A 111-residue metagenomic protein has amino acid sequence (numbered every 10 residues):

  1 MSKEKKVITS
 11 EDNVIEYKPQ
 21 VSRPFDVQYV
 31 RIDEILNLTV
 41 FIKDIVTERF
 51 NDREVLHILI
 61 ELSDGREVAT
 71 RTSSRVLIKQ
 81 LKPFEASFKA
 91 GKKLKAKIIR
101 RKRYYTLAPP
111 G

Functional and structural regions predicted by a protein language model:
M1-G65, P110: OB-fold ssDNA-binding interfaces and closely related basic DNA-contact patches used across DNA replication/repair
D33-I35, I78-K97: Short nucleic-acid-contacting surface segments enriched for D/E, G, S/T with interspersed K/R
D52-E54, R71, K82: Generic alpha-helical scaffold signal
D64-R66, F88-K89: Structural alpha-beta junctions
R66-T72: A short macromolecule-binding patch
T72-I78: A short, sequence-level motif marking secondary-structure junctions
K97-G111: OB-fold/S1-family single-stranded nucleic acid-binding modules
